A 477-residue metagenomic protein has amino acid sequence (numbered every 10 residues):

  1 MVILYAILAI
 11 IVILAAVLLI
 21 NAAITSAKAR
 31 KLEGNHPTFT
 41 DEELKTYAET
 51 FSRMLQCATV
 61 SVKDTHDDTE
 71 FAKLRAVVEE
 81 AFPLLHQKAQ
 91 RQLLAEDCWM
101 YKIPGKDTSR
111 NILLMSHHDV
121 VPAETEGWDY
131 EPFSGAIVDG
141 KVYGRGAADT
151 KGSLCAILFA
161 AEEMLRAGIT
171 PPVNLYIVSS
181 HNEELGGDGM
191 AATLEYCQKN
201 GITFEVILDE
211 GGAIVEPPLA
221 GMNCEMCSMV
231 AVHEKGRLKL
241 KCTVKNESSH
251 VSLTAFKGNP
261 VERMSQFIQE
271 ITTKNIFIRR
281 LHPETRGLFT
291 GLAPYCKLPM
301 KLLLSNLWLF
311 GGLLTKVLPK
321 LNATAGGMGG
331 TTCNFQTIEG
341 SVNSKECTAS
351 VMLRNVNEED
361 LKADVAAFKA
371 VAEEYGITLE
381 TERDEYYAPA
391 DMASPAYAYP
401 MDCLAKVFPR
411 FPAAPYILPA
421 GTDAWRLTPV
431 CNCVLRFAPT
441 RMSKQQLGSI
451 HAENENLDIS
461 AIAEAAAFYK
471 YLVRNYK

Functional and structural regions predicted by a protein language model:
M1-A9: Feature marks short, highly hydrophobic, charge-poor N-terminal signal-anchor/signal peptide-like helices that anchor
L8-R145, R166-P171: Acidic/His- and Gly-rich active-site-bordering loop/insert found across diverse amide/peptide-bond hydrolases
L18, F159-R166, Q266-E270, Y471-R474: Short glycine/serine- and small hydrophobic-enriched flexible loop segments
Q92, D107-S109, V215-E216, F277-K345 (+2 more regions): An extended, acidic, His-containing surface patch that forms the Zn2+-binding/catalytic region of metallohydrolases
H118-D119, I271-N275, K369-I377: A common structural junction motif
V142, A148-M229: Acidic/histidine-rich catalytic neighborhood of metal-dependent amide-processing enzymes
A191, K199-K362: Midchain, well-structured core segments that form catalytic/ion-binding scaffolds
